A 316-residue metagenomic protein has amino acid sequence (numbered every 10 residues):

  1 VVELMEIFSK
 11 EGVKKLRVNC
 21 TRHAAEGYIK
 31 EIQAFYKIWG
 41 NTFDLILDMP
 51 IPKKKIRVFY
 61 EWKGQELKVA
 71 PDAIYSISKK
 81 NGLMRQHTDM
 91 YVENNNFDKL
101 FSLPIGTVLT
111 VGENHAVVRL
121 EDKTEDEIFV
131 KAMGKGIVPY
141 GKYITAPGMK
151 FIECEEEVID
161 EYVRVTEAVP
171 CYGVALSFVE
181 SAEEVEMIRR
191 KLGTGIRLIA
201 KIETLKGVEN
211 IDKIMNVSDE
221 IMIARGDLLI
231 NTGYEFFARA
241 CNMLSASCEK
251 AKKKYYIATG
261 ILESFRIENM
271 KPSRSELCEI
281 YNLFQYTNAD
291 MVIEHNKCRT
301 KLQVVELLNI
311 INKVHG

Functional and structural regions predicted by a protein language model:
V1-G316: Non-catalytic helical/linker scaffolds that mediate oligomerization, partner binding, and domain coupling around large
